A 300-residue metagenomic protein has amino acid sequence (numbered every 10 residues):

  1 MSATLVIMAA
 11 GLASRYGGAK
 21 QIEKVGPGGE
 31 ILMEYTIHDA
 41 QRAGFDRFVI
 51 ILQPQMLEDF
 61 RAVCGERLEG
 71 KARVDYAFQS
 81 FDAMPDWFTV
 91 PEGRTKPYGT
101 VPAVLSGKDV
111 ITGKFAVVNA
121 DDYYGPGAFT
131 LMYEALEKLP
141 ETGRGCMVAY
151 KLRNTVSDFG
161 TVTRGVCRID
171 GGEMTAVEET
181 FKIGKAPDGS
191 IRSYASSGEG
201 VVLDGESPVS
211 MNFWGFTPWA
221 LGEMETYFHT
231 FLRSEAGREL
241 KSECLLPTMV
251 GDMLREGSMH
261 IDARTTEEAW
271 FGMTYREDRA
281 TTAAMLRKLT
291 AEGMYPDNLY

Functional and structural regions predicted by a protein language model:
M1-A19, E23-K24, E30: N-terminal nucleotide-binding beta1-loop-alpha1 segment
M1-T4, P27-V117, Y124-K138: Conserved N-terminal catalytic core of the sugar/cofactor nucleotidyltransferase
I22, V166-I169, A263: A structural signal for short hydrophobic beta-strand segments in well-ordered beta-sheet cores
P126-W214, P218: Conserved core of the sugar-phosphate nucleotidyltransferase
G215, I261-R264, G272: Conserved active-site beta-strand element of glycosyltransferases/polysaccharide synthases
E225-M259: A C-terminal functional module that forms or caps the active site or interfaces directly with catalytic machinery
R279-N298: Long, low-complexity C-terminal extensions of enzymes
